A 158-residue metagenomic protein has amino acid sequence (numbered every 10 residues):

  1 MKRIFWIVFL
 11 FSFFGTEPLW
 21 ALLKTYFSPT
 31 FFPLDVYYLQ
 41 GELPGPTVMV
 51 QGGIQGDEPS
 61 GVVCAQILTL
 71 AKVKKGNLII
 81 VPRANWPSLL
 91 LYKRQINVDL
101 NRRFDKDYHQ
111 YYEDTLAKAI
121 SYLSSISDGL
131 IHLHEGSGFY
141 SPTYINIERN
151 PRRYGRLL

Functional and structural regions predicted by a protein language model:
K2-W6, E17-L158: Structured catalytic-domain cores with a bias toward divalent-metal coordination
F9: Metal-dependent nuclease catalytic cores that hydrolyze phosphodiester bonds in DNA/RNA, characterized by
F13-F14: Hydrophobic core
